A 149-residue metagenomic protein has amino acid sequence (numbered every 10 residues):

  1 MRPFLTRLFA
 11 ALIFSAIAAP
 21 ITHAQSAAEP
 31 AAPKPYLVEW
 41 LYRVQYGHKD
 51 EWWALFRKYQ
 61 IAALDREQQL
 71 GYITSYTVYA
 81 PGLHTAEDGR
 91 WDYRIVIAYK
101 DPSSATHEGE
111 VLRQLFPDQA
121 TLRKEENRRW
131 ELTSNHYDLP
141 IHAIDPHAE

Functional and structural regions predicted by a protein language model:
M1-R7: Positively charged n-region of N-terminal signal peptides that target proteins for export
R7, L55, H107-E108: Generic alpha-helical secondary-structure signal
R7-A19: Bacterial N-terminal signal peptides
P20-A24: Sec/Tat signal peptide C-region and signal peptidase I cleavage site
Q25-A31, A62-T74, D88-D92, V96-I144 (+1 more regions): An amphipathic, aromatic/His-enriched active-site/gating alpha helix that lines ligand/cofactor pockets
A32-G47, Y93: Acidic/histidine-rich, surface-exposed loop or edge segments in extracytoplasmic proteins
Q45-D88: N-terminal, post-signal-peptide region of Sec/Tat-exported proteins
